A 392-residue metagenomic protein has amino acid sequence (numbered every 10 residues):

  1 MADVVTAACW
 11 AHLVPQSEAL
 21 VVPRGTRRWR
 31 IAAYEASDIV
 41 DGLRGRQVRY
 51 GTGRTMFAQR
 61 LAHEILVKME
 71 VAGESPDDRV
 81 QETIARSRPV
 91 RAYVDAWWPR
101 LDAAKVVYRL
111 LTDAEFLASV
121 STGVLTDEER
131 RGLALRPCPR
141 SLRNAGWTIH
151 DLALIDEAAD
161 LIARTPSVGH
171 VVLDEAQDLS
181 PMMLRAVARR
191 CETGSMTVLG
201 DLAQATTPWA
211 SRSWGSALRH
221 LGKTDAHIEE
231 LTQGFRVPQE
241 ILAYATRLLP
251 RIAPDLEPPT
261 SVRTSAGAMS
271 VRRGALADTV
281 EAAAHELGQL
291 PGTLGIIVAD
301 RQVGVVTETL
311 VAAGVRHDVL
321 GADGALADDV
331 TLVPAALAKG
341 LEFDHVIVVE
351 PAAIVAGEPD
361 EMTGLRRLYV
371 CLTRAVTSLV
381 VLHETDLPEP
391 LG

Functional and structural regions predicted by a protein language model:
M1, A134, D156-H170, Q177-G392: Conserved helicase motor core of SF1/SF2 NTP-dependent helicases
M1-V172, Q177-A186, G194, A203-W209 (+2 more regions): Alpha-helical nucleic-acid-binding subdomain of P-loop helicases immediately C-terminal to the Walker A/P-loop
